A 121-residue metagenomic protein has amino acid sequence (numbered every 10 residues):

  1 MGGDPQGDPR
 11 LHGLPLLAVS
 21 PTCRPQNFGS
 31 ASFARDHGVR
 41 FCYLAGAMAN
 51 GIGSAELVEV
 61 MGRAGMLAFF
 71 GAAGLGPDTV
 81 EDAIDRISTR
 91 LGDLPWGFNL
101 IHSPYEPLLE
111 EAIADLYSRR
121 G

Functional and structural regions predicted by a protein language model:
M1-G121: Active-site entrance/lid segments in N-terminal catalytic domains of soluble metabolic enzymes
